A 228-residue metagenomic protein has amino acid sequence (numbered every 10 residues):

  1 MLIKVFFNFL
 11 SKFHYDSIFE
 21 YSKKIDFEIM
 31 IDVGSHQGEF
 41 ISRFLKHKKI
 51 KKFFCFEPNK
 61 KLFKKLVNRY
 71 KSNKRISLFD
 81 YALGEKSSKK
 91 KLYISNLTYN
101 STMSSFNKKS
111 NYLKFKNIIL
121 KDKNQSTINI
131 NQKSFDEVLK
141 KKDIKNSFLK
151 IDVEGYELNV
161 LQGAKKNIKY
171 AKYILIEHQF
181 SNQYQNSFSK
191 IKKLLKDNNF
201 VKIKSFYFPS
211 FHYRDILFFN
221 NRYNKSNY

Functional and structural regions predicted by a protein language model:
M1-Y228: Phosphate/nucleotide-binding beta-alpha loop and adjacent structural elements of enzyme active sites
